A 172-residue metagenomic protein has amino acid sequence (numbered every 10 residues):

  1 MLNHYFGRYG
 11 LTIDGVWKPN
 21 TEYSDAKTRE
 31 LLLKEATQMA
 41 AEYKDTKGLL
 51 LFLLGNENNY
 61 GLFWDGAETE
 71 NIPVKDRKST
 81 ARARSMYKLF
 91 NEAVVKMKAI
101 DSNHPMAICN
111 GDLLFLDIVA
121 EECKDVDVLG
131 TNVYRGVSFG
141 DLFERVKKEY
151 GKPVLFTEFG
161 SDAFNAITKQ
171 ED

Functional and structural regions predicted by a protein language model:
M1-L129, F139-G140, K147-E149: Active-site mouth of glycoside hydrolases
K34-T37, V128-D172: Catalytic-core region of carbohydrate-active enzymes that cleave or remodel glycosidic bonds
